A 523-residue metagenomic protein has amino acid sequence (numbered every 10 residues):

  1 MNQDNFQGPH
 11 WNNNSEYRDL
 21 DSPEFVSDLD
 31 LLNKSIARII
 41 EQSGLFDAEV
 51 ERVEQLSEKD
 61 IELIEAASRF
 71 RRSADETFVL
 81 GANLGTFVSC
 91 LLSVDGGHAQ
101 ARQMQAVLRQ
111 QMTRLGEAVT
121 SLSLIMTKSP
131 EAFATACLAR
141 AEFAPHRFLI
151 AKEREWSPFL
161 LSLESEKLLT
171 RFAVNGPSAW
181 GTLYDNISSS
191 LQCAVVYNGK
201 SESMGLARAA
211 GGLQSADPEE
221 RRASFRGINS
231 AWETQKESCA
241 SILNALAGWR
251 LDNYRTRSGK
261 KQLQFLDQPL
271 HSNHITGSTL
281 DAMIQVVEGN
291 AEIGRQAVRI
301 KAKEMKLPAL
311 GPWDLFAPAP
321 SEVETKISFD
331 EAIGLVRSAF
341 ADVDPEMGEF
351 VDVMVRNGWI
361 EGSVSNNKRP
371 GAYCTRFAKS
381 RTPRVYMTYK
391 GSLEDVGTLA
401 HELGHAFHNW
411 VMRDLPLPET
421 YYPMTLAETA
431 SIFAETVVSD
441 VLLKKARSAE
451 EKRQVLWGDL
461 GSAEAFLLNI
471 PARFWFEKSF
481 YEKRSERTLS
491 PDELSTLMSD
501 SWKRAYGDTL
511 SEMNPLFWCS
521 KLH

Functional and structural regions predicted by a protein language model:
M1-E322: A well-structured
S22-F25, E166, T170, Q214 (+17 more regions): Hydrophobic alpha-helical scaffolding
S123-P130, V343-M347, D414, Q454: A sensor for short, sequence-defined functional sites
Y197-D217, L263-F265, F316-A400, G404-N409 (+1 more regions): Active-site-adjacent "gating/activation" loops or surface patches in catalytic cores
W249, N253, K260, K301-E304 (+8 more regions): A short secondary-structure junction motif
G259-D267, A309-G311, G371-T382, E402-R413 (+2 more regions): Active-site-adjacent bridging/hinge elements
G397-T398, N409-T436: Post-HEXXH active-site segment of zinc metalloproteases
D440-H523: Long, amphipathic alpha-helical stalk/connector segments used for oligomerization, subunit docking, or mechanical
